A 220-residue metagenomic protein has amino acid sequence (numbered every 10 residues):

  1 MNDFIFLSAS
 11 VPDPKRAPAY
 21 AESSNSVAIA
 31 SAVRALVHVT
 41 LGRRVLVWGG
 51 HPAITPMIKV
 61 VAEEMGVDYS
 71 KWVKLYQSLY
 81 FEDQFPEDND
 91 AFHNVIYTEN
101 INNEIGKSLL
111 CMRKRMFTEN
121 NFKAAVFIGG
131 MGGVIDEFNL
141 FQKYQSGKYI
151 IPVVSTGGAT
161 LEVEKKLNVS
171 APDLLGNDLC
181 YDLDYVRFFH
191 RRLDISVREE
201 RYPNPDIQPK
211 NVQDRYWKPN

Functional and structural regions predicted by a protein language model:
M1-I5: Extreme N-terminal starter segment of soluble prokaryotic enzymes
S8-P219: Acidic/glycine-enriched connector segments
